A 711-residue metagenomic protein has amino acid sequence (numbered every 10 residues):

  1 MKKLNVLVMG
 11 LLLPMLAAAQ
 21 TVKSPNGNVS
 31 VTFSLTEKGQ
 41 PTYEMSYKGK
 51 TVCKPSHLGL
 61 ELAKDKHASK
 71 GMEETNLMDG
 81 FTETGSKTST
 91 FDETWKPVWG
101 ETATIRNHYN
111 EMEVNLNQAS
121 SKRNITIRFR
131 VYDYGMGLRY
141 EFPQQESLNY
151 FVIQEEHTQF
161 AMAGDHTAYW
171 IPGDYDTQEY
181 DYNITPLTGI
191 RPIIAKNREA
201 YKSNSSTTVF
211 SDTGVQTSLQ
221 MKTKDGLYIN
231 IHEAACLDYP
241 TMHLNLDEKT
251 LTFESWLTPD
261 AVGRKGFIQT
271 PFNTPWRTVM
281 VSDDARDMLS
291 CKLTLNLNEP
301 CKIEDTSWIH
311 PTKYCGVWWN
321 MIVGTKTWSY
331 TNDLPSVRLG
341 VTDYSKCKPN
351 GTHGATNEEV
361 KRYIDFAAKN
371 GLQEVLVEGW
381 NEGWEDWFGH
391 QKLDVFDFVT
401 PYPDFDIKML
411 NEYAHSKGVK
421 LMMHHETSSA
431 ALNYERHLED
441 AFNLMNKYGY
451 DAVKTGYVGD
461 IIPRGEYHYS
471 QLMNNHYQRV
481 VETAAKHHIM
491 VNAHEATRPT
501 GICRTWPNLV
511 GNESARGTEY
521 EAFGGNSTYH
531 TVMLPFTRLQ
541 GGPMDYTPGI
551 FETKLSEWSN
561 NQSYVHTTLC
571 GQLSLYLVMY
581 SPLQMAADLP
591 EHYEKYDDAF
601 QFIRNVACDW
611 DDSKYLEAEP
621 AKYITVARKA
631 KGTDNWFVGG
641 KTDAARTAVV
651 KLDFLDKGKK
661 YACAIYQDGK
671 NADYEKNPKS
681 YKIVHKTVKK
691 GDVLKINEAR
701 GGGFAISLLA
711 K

Functional and structural regions predicted by a protein language model:
M1-T21: Bacterial Sec-dependent N-terminal signal peptides
T21-E304: N-terminal accessory beta-strand-rich subdomains and adjacent acidic, glycine-rich linkers that precede catalytic cores
V98-R106, F602-V626: Edge strands and adjacent loops of beta-rich recognition modules
Q269-R362, N370, E374: An acidic-aromatic substrate-binding cleft motif
E378-T568: Aromatic- and carboxylate-enriched substrate-binding clefts and catalytic-loop regions of carbohydrate-active enzymes
C570-E617: Catalytic cores of secreted or luminal carbohydrate-active enzymes
P620-A662, F704-A705: Carbohydrate-binding surface patches
H685-K711: C-terminal beta-strand-rich structural cap/linker in extracellular carbohydrate-active enzymes
